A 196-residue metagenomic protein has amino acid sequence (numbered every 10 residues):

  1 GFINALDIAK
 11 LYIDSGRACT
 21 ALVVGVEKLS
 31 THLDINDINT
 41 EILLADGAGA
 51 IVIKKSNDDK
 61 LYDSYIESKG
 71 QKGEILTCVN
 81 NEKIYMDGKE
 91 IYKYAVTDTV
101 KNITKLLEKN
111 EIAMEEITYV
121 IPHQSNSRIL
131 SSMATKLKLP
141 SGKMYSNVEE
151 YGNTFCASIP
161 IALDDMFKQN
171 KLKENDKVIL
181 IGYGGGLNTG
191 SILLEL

Functional and structural regions predicted by a protein language model:
G1-N4, L29-L33, G70-G73: Short, well-ordered, mixed-charge alpha-helical segments that flank or form enzyme active sites
G1-R17, T118-L196: Claisen-condensing/thiolase-fold acyl-transfer catalytic domains that form or cleave C-C bonds in fatty acid
D14-A45: Flexible, glycine-rich active-site loops centered on histidine and acidic residues that chelate a metal or position
C19-L29, E74, C78, I129-P140: Acidic-glycine-rich active-site phosphate/pyrophosphate-binding loop
V26-E27, Y65, Q124-S125: Short, well-ordered beta-to-alpha junction loops that form the rim of enzyme active sites and present histidine/acidic
I35-T97, K101, Y183, L196: Condensing-enzyme catalytic core mediating Claisen C-C bond formation in acyl metabolism
K101-T118, M166-K171: Phosphate/pyrophosphate-binding loops at sites that engage ATP/ADP/AMP, CoA/4′-phosphopantetheine, polyphosphate
